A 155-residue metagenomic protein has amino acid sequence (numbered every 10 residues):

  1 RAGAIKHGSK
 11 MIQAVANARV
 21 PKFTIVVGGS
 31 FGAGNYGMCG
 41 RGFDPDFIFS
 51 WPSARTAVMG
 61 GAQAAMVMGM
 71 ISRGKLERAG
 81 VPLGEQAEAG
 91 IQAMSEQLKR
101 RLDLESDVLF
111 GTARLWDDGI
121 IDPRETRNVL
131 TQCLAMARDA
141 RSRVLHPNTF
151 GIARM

Functional and structural regions predicted by a protein language model:
R1-M155: Ligand-binding clefts of soluble mixed alpha/beta catalytic domains
